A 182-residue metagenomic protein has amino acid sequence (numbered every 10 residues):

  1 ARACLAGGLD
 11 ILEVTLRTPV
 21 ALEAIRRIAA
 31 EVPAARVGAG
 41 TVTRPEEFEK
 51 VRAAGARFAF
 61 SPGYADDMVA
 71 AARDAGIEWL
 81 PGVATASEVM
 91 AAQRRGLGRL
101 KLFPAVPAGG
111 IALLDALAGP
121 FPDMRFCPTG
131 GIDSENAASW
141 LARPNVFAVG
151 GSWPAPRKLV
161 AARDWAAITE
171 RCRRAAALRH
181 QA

Functional and structural regions predicted by a protein language model:
A1-R57, D74, S134-E135, A142 (+1 more regions): Conserved N-terminal beta1-alpha1 strand-loop-helix module at the mouth
D10-T18, A35-T43, F48, A56-Y64 (+3 more regions): Catalytic beta/alpha-barrel core
A39-G40, P128-I132, V149-S152: Glycine-rich beta-strand-to-loop/alpha-helix junction loops that act as flexible
R44-A54, S87-R95, A112, A118 (+1 more regions): Catalytic cores of alpha/beta
F58, P62-M68, K101-I111, N145-A167: Glycine-rich phosphate-binding active-site loops on the catalytic face of alpha/beta enzymes
M68, A72, E88: Aromatic/hydrophobic pocket-lining residues that form π-stacking "cages" and hydrophobic walls in ligand
G96-K101, L113, P120-D123: A contiguous pocket-lining binding segment that forms or flanks enzyme active sites
